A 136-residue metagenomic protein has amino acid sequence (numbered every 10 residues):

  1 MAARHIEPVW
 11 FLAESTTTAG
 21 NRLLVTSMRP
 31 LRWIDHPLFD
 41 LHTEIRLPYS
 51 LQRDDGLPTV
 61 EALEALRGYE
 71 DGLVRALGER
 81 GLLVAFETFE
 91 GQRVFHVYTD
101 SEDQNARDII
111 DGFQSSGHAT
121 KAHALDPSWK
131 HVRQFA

Functional and structural regions predicted by a protein language model:
M1-D71, R75-V84, T88, D100-D103 (+1 more regions): Charge-rich, low-complexity segments
T43, F95, A119: A broad, low-specificity signal marking well-ordered, structured residues that form hydrophobic/aromatic
R93-T99: Short cationic amphipathic helices and targeting signals
A106-S116: Short amphipathic alpha-helices in soluble, non-transmembrane regions that often serve as interface/regulatory elements
S115-A136: Conserved short beta-strand edge segments in small beta-sheet-based binding/regulatory domains
